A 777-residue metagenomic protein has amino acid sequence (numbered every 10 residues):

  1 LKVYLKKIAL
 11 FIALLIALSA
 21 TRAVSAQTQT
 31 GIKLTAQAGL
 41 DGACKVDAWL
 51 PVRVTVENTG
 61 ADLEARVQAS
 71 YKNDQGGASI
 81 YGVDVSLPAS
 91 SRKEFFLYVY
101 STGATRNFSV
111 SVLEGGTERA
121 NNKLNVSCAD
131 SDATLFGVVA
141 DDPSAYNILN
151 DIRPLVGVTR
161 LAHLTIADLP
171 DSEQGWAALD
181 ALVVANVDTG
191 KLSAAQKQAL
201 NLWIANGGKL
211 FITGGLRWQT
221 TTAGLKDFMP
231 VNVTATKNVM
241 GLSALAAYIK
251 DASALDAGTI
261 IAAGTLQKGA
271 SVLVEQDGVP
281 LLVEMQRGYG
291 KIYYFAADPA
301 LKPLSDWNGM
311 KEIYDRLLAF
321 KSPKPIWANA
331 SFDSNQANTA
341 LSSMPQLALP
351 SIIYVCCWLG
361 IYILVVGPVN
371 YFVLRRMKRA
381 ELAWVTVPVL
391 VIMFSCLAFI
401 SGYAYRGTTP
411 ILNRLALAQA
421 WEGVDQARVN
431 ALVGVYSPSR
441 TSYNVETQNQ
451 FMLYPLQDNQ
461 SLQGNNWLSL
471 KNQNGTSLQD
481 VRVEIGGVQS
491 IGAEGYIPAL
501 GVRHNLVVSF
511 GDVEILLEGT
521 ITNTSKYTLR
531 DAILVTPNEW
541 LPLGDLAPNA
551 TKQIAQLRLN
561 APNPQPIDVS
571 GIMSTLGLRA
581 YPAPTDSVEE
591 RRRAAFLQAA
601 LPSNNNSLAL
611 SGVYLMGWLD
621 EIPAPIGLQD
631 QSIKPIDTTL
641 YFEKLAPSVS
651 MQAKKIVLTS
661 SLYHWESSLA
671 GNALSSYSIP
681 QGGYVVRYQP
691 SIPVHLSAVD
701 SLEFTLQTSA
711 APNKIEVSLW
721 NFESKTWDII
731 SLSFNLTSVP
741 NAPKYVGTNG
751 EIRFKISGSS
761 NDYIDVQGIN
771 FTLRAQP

Functional and structural regions predicted by a protein language model:
L1-L10: Bacterial N-terminal signal peptides that target proteins for export
A9-S19: Bacterial N-terminal signal peptides
R22-A26: Sec/Tat signal peptide C-region and signal peptidase I cleavage site
Q27-Q75, Y81-Y98, T102-A104, F108 (+10 more regions): Extracellular ligand-binding/catalytic regions of CAZymes and related secreted enzymes and adhesion modules
A48, T105-D188, L216, T220 (+6 more regions): Aromatic-Pro/Gly-enriched surface loop or interdomain linker that acts as a lid/target-recognition segment
W176-A223, Q286-F295: Short alpha-beta junction capping motif
K209-E284, G290-F295: An acidic, glycine-rich "communication" segment
V433-S587: Soluble catalytic regions of membrane-associated enzymes that act on cell-envelope and secretory-pathway components
